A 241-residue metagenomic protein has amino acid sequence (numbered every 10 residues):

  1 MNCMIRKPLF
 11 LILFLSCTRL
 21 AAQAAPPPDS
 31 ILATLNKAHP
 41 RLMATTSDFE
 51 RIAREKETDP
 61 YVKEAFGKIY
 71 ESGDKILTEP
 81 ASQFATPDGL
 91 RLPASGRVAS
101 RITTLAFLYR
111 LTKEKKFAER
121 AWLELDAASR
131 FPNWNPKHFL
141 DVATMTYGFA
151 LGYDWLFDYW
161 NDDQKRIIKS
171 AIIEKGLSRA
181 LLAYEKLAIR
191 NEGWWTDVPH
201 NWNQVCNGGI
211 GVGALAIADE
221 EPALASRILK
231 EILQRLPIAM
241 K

Functional and structural regions predicted by a protein language model:
M1-K7: Positively charged n-region of N-terminal signal peptides that target proteins for export
K7-S16: Sec-dependent N-terminal signal peptides
S16-A22: C-terminal segment of classical bacterial N-terminal signal peptides
A24-P87: Low-complexity, Ser/Thr/Pro/Gly-enriched N-terminal "stalk/linker" regions
N36-T58, A99-K115, A127-N135, M145-K165 (+1 more regions): Well-ordered alpha-helical scaffold segments within catalytic/enzyme domains
R41, E79-V98, R130-A143, E185-V205 (+1 more regions): Solvent-exposed loop and edge beta-strand segments that line ligand/cofactor-binding and catalytic clefts
G89, A150-K241: Active-site lining segments of carbohydrate-active enzymes
